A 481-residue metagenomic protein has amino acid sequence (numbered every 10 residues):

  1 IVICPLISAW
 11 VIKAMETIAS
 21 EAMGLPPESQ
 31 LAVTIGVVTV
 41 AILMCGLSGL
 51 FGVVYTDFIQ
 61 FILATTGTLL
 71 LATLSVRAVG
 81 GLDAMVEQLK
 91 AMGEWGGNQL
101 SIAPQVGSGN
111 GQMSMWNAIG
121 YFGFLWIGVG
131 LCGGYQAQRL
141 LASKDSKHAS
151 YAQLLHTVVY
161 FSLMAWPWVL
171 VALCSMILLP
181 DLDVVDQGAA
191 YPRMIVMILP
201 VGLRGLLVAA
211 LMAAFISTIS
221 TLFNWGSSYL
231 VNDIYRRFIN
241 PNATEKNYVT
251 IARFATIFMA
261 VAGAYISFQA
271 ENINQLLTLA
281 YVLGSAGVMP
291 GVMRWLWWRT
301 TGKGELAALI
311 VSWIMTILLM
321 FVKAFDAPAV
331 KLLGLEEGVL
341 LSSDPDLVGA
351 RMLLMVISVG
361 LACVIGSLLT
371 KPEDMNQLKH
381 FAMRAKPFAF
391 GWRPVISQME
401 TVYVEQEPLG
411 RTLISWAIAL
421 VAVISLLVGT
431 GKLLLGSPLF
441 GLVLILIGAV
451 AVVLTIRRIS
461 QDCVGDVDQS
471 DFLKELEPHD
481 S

Functional and structural regions predicted by a protein language model:
I1-S481: Membrane-embedded helix-loop-helix hairpins and adjacent transmembrane boundary segments in multi-pass transporters
